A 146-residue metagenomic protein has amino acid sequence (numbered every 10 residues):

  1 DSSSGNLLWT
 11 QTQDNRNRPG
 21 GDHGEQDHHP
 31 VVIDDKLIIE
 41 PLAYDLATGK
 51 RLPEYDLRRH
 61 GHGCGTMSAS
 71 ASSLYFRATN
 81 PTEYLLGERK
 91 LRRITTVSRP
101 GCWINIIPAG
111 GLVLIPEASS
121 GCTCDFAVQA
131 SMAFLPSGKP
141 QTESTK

Functional and structural regions predicted by a protein language model:
D1, P41-Y44, N80-Y84, S131: Hydrophobic beta-strand positions in blades of beta-propellers and related beta-sheet-rich domains
D1-G21, T48-G63, G87-V97, C102 (+1 more regions): Aromatic (tryptophan-biased) beta-strands that constitute blades/sheets of beta-rich domains
Q11, N15, P19-L42, R59-P81 (+2 more regions): Repeat-blade elements of multi-bladed beta-propeller folds
